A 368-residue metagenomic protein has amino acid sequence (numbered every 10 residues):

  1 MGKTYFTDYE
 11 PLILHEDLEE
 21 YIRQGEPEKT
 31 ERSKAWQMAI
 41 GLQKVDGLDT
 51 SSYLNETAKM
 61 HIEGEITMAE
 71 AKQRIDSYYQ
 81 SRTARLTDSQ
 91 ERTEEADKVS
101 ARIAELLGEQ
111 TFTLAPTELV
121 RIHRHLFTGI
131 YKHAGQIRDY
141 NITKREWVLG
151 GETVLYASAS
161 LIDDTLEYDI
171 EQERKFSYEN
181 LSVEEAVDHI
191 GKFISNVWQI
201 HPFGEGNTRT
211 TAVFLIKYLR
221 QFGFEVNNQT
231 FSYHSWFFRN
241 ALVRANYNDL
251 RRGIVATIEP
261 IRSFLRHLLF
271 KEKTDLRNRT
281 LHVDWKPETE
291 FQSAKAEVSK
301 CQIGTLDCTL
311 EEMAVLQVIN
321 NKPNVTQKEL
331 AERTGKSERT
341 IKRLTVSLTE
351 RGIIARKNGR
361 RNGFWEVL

Functional and structural regions predicted by a protein language model:
M1-L368: FIC/Doc superfamily catalytic core
